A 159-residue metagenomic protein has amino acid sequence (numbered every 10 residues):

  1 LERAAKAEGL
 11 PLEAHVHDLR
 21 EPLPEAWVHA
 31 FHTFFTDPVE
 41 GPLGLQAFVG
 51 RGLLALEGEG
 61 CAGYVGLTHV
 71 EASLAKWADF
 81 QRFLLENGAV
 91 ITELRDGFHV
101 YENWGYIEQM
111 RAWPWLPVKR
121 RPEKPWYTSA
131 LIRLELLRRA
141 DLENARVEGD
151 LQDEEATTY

Functional and structural regions predicted by a protein language model:
L1-H29: S-adenosyl-L-methionine
V28-D37: Short SAM/SAH-binding signature in class I
E40-G52: A short, conserved alpha-helix within the catalytic core of class I
V49, G58-E71: Conserved beta-strand signature within the Rossmann-like core of class I S-adenosyl-L-methionine
R51-E59, F83, N87: Conserved helix-to-beta-strand junction in the class I
T68-N87: Conserved class I S-adenosyl-L-methionine
G88-V147: Class I S-adenosyl-L-methionine
V147-Y159: Short, cationic low-complexity segments
